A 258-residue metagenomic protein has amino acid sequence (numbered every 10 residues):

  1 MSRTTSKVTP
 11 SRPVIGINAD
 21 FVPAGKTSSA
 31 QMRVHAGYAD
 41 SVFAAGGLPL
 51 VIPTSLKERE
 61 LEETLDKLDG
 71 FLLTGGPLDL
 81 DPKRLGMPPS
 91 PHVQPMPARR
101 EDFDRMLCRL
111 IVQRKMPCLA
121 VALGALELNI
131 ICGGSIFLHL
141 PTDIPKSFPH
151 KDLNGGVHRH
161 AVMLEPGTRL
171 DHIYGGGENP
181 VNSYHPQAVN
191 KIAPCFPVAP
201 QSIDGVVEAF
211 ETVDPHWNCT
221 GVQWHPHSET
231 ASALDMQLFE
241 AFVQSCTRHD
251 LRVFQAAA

Functional and structural regions predicted by a protein language model:
M1-L119, I130-I131, P141-I173, E178-P180 (+4 more regions): N-terminal beta1-alpha1 cap of cysteine-dependent amidohydrolase-like domains
A122, H185, H225: Active-site glycine-centered loops adjacent to acidic/histidine catalytic or metal-binding residues that shape
L123-A125, C132: Active-site loop->helix "elbow" adjoining a glycine-rich segment at hydrolase catalytic centers
G133-F137: Post-Walker A helix-loop "phosphate-sensing" segment adjacent to the P-loop in P-loop NTPases
W217: Short loop/turn elements that form and flank the Walker-type P-loop nucleotide-binding site in RecA-like NTPase cores
T220-W224: Active-site-proximal beta-strand elements of phosphoester/diester hydrolases
